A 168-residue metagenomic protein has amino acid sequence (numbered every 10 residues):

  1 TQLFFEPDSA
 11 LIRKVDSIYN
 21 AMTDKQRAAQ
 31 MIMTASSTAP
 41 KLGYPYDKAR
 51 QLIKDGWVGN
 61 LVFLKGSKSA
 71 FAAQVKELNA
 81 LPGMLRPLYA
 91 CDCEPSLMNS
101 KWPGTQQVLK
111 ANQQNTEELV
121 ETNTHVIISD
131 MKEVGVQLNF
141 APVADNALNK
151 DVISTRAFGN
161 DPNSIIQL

Functional and structural regions predicted by a protein language model:
T1-L3: Bacterial Sec-dependent N-terminal signal peptides
R27, K48-R50: N-terminal glycine-rich anion-binding loops that anchor highly charged ligand groups
T34-S37: Domain-core and long-helix interface of multi-subunit machines
A39-G43, R50-Q167: Enzymes and membrane/adaptor proteins characterized by extended Gly/Ser/Thr/Asp/Glu-rich, aromatic-dotted
